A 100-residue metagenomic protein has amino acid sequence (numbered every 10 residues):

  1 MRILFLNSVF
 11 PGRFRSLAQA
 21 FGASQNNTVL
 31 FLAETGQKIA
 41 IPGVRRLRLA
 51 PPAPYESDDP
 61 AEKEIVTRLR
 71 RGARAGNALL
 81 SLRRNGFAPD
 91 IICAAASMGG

Functional and structural regions predicted by a protein language model:
M1-V44: N-terminal subdomain of nucleotide-sugar transferases
F5, L79-M98: Short N-terminal targeting/anchoring amphipathic segment
G12, M98-G99: Short alpha-helical
F31-G86: A conserved catalytic-core segment of Leloir-type glycosyltransferases
